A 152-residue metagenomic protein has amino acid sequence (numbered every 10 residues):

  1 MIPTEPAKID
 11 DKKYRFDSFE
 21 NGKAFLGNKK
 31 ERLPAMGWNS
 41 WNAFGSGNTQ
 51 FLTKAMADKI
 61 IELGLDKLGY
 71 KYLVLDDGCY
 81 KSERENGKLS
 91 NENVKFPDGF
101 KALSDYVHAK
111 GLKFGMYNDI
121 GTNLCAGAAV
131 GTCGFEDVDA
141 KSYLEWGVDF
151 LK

Functional and structural regions predicted by a protein language model:
M1-E62: Carbohydrate-recognition beta-sandwich/jelly-roll modules in extracellular/periplasmic carbohydrate-active proteins
L52-K152: Aromatic-lined carbohydrate-binding/catalytic grooves of carbohydrate-active enzymes
